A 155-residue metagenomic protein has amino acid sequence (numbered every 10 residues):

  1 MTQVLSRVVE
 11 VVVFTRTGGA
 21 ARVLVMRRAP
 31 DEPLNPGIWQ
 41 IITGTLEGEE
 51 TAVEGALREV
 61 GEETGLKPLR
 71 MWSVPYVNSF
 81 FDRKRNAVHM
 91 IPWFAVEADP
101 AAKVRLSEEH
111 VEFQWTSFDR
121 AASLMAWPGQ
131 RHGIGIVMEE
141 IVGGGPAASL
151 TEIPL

Functional and structural regions predicted by a protein language model:
M1-L24: Conserved N-terminal beta-strand and adjoining loop/helix that marks the start of the Nudix/MutT-like hydrolase domain
G19-A20, A101-V104: Short helix-loop capping/hinge motifs at secondary-structure junctions, enriched in acidic/polar residues
A20-E62: Conserved Nudix-box catalytic region and its N-terminal flanking loop in Nudix hydrolases and closely related
Q40, V88, W115: Short aromatic/basic micro-patch
G61, G65-A102: Active-site segment of metal-dependent pyrophosphate-handling enzymes, primarily the Nudix hydrolase catalytic core
W93, K103-V137: NUDIX/MutT-family hydrolases
A126-L155: Charged phosphate-binding loop/patch that engages nucleotide di/tri-phosphates or the phosphate backbone of nucleic
